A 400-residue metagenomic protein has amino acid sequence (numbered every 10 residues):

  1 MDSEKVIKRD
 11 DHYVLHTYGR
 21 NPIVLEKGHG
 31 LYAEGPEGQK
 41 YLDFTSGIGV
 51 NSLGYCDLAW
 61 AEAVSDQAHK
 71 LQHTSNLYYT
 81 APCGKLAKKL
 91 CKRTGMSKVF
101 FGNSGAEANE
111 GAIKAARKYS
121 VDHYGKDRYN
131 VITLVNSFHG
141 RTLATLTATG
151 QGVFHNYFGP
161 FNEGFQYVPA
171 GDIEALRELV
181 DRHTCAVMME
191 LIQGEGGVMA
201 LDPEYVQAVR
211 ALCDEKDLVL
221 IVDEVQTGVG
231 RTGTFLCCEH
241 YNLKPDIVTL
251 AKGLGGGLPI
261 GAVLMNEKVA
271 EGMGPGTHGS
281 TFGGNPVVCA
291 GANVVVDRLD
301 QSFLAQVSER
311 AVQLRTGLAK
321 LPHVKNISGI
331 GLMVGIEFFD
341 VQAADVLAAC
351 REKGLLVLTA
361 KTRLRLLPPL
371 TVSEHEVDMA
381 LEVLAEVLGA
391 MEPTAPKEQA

Functional and structural regions predicted by a protein language model:
M1-A400: Conserved N-terminal phosphate-binding loop of PLP-dependent enzymes in the Aspartate aminotransferase
